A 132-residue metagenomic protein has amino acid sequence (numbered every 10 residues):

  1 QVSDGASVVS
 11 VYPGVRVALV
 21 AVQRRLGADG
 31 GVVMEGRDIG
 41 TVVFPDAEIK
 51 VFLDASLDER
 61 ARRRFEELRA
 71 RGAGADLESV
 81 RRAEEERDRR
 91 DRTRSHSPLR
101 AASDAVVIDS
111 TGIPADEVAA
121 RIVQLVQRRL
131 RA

Functional and structural regions predicted by a protein language model:
Q1-V32, D58, R62, E66 (+4 more regions): ATP-dependent small-molecule kinase phosphotransfer cores that center on conserved nucleotide phosphate-binding segments
R24, T41-V43, S97-L99: Short secondary-structure boundary/capping segments
D38-G40, L57-D58, I113: Short glycine-rich anion-binding loops that position phosphate/pyrophosphate groups of nucleotides and phosphorylated
V43-P45, R62: Short glycine-/acidic-enriched loop or helix-start segments at secondary-structure transitions that form or flank
E48-I49, P98-A115: Phosphate-binding beta-loop-alpha motif at adenosine-nucleotide cofactor sites
L53-D54: H-loop (His-switch) and adjacent beta-strand-loop-beta switch element of ABC-type ATPase nucleotide-binding domains
R121-A132: C-terminal alpha-helix
